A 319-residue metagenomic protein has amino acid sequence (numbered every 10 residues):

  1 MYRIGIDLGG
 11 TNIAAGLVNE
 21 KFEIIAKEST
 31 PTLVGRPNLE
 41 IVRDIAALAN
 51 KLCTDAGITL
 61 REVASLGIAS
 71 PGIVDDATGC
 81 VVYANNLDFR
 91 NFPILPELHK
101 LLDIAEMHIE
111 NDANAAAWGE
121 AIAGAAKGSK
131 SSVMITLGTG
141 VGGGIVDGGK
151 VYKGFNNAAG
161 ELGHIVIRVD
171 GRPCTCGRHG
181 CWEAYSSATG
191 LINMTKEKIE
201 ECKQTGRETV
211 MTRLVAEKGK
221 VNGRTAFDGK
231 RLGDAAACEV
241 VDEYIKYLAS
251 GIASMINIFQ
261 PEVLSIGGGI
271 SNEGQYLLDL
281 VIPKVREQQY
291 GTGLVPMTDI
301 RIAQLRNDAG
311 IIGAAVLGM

Functional and structural regions predicted by a protein language model:
M1-S65, D75-T78, P96-E106, G119-S129 (+2 more regions): ATP-binding/phosphotransfer module of carbohydrate and carboxylate kinases, centering on a glycine-rich
D7, G67-P71, E110, M134-G140 (+1 more regions): Short beta-strand segments
E28-T30, N85, F155: Short hydrophobic alpha-helix segments
T32-L33, F89, A158-E161: A short acidic/small-residue loop/turn micro-motif
V81-Y83: Acidic/polar, solvent-exposed loop segments in beta-strand-rich repeat domains
N85-N91, H108-N114, M134-L137, R301-N307: Active-site nucleophile and cofactor-binding loops and adjacent substrate-binding regions of central metabolic enzymes
I145-E161: Short, charged low-complexity linear segments at domain edges
